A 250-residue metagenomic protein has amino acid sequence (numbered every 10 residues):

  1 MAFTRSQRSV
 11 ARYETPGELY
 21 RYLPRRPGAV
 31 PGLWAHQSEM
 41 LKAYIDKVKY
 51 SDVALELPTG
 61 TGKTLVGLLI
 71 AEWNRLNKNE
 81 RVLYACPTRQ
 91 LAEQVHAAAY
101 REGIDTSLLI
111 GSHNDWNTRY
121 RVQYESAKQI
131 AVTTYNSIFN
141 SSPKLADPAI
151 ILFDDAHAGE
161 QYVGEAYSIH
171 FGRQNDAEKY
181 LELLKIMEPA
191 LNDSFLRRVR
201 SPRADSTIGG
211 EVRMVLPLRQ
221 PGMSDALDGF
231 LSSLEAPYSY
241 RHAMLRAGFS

Functional and structural regions predicted by a protein language model:
A2-E56: Conserved pre-motif I regulatory segment
L33, Y84, A131: Conserved SAM-binding loop
A54, P58, P148-A149, D155-S250: Conserved coupling segment at the C-terminus of the helicase ATP-binding
T61-H113, N136-S137: Conserved Walker A/P-loop ATP-binding site and its immediately adjacent core in helicase/helicase-like ATPase domains
T64, I138-D147, D154: SF2 helicase motor core recognition
E80-R81, A127-I130, P148-A149: Loop/turn-to-beta-strand initiation segments
E93, A99-P143, R246-S250: Inter-Walker segment of RecA-like/P-loop motor cores
S107, I150-I151: Hydrophobic "anchor" residues on beta-strands that sit immediately upstream of conserved functional sites
